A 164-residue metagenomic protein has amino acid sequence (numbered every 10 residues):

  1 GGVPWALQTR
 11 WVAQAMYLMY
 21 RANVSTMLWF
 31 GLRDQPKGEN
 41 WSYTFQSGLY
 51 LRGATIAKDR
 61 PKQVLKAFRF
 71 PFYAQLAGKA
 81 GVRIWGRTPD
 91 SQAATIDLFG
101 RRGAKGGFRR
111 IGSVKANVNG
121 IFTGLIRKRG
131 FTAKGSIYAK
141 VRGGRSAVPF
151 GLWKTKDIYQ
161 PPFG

Functional and structural regions predicted by a protein language model:
G1-T95, R109-S113, L125-G164: Aromatic-rich peripheral "rim/lid" segments of glycoside hydrolase catalytic domains that contact and position glycan
I96-R102: Conserved aromatic beta-strand anchor motif in extracellular beta-sandwich/beta-rich domains
R102-A104, R145: Solvent-exposed strand-loop boundary residues in beta-sheet-rich modules
A116-V118: Glycine-centered tight-turn motifs at strand-turn-strand junctions
G120-G124: Short strand-edge motifs at loop-to-beta-strand transitions and within beta-strands of extracellular beta-rich domains
